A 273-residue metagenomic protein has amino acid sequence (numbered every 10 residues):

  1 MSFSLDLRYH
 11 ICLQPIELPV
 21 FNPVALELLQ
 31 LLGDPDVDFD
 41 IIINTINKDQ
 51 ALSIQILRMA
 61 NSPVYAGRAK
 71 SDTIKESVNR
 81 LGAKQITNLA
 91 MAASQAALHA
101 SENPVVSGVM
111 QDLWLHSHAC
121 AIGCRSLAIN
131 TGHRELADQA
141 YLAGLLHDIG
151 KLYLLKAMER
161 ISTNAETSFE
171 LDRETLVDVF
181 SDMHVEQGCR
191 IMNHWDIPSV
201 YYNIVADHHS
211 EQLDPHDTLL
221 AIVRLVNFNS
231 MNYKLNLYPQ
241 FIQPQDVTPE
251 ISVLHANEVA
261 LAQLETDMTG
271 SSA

Functional and structural regions predicted by a protein language model:
M1-H10, V253-A273: Terminal helices and disordered tails flanking the catalytic cores of nucleotide-processing hydrolases
M1-I161, D172, L176-P244: Conserved alpha-helical "signature site" that marks functionally important helical segments or helix/loop junctions
Q245-P249: C-terminal membrane module of polytopic membrane proteins
